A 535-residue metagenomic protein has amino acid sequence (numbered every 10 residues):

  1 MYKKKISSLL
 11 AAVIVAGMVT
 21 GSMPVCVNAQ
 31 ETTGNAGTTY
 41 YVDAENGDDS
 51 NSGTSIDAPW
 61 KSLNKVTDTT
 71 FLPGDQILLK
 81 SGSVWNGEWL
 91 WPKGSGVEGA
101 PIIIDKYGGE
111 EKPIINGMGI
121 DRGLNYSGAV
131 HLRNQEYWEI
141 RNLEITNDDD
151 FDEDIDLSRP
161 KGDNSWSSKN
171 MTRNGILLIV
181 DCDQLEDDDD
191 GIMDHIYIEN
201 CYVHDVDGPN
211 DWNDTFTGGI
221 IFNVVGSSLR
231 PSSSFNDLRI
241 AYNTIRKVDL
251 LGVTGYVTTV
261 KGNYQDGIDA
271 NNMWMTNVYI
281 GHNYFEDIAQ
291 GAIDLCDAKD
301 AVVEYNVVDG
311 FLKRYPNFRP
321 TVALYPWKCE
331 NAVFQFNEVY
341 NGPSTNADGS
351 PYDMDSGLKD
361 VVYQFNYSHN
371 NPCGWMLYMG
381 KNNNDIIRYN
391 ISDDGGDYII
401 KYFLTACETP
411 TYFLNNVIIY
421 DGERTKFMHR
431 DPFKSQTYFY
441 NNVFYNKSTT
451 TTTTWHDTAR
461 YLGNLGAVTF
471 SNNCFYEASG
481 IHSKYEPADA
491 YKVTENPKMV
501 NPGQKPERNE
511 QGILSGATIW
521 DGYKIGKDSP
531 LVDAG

Functional and structural regions predicted by a protein language model:
M1-L10: Bacterial N-terminal signal peptides that target proteins for export
V19-T33: Sec-dependent signal peptide cleavage junction
T39, T69-N116, H131-E144, D190-Y202 (+1 more regions): Beta-solenoid repeat scaffold
V42-K80, V84-N86, S529: Acidic Gly/Asp/Thr-rich repetitive segments characteristic of extracellular carbohydrate-active and adhesion proteins
G87-L90, G99, Y367, M379 (+1 more regions): Predominantly extracellular beta-rich ligand-binding scaffolds that present long acidic/polar faces for carbohydrate
G87-L90, M118-A129, D149-D156, T172-N174 (+14 more regions): Short glycine/acidic-rich loop motifs that flank beta-strands on beta-rich extracellular proteins
I104, W138-I140, M193, Y197-I198 (+12 more regions): All-beta strand scaffolds that present successive hydrophobic residues in beta-strands
N125-P326, P343: Right-handed parallel beta-helix
